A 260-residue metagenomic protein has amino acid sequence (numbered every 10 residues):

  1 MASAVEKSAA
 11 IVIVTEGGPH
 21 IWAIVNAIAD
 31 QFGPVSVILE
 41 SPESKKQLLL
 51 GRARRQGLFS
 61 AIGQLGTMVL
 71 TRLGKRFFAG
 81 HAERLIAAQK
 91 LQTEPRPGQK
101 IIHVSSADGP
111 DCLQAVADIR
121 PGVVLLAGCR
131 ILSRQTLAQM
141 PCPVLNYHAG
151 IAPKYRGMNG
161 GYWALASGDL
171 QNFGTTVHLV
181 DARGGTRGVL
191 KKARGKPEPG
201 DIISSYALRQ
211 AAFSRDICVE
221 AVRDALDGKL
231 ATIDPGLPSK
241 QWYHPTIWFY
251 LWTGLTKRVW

Functional and structural regions predicted by a protein language model:
M1-W260: One-carbon transfer enzymes
